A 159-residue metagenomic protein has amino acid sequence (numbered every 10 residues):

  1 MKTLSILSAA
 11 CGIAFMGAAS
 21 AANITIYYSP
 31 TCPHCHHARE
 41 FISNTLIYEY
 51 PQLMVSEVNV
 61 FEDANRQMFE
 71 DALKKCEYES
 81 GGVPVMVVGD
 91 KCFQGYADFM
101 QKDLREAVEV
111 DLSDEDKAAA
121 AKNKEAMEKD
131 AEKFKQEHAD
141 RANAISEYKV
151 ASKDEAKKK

Functional and structural regions predicted by a protein language model:
S5-F15: Bacterial N-terminal signal peptides
F15-A21: Sec/Tat signal peptide C-region and signal peptidase I cleavage site
Y28-T31: Short pre-active-site segment immediately N-terminal to redox-active cysteine/selenocysteine motifs in thiol-based
C35-E49: Typically the conserved alpha-helix immediately C-terminal to a functionally engaged Cys/Sec in thioredoxin-like
P51-Q67: Thiol-based oxidoreductase modules, predominantly thioredoxin-like and allied folds used for disulfide exchange
A72-G82, F93-D98: Thiol/disulfide oxidoreductase modules built on the thioredoxin-like
V88-M127, A131: Non-catalytic, surface beta->alpha helical segment in thiol-disulfide oxidoreductase systems
